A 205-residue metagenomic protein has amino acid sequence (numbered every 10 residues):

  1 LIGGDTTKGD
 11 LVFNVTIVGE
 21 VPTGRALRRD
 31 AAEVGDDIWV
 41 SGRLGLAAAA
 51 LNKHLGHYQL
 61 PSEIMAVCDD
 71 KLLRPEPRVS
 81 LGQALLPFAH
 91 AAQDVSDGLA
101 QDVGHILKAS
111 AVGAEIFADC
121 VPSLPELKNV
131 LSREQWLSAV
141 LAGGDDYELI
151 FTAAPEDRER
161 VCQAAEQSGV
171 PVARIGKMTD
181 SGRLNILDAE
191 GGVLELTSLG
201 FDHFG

Functional and structural regions predicted by a protein language model:
I2, P22-R28, R78-V79, A100-V103 (+1 more regions): Glycine-rich, charged/polar anion/phosphate-binding loops that engage phosphate groups from diverse ligands
I2-L55: Glycine-rich anion-binding loops of enzyme active sites
G4, D30, S41-R43, D70-R74 (+3 more regions): Glycine- and other small-residue-rich loops at beta-strand/loop junctions that grip anionic moieties
T7-F13, V18, P87, A92-G205: Glycine-/charge-enriched secondary-structure boundary and capping motifs
T16-L27, M65-A84, S132: Active-site glycine-rich loop that binds ribose-phosphate moieties when present
D36-G42, R74-L99, V103: Internal active-site segments that recognize and position negatively charged phosphoryl groups and nucleotide moieties
A48-A66, L86: Short, compositionally biased
E63-K71, E115-F117, A139: Adenine-nucleotide phosphate-binding core of ATP-dependent small-molecule kinases
